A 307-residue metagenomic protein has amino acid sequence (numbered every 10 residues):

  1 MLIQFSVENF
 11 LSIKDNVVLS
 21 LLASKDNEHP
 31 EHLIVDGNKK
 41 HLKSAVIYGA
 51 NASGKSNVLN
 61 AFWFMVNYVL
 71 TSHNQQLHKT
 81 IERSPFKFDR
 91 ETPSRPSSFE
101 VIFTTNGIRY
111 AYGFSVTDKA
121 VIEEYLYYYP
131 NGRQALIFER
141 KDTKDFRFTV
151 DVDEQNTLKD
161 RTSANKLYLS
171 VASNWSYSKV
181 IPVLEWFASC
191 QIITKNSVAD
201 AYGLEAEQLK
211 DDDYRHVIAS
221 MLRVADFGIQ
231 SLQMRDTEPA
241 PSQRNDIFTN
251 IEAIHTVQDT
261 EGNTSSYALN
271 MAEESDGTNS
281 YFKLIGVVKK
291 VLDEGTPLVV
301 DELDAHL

Functional and structural regions predicted by a protein language model:
L2-F64: Pre-Walker A-like glycine/lysine-rich segment at the N-terminus of P-loop NTPase domains
Q4, V18, S98-I102, A111-G113 (+1 more regions): Beta-strand secondary-structure signal
V7, V101-T105, Y128, H255-E261: Short acidic, glycine-rich loop/turn motifs
K14-N16, R109-A111, R133-A135, T264-A268: Short, mixed charged/polar active-site loops that provide acid/base catalysis or chelate metal/phosphate cofactors
V35-V46, A50, L59-Y112, T117-V121: Conserved P-loop NTP-binding catalytic core
S44-Y48, P241-L307: Conserved ABC ATPase signature
R83-R90, R235-R244: Beta-rich nucleic-acid/ligand-interaction surfaces
A111-P241: Electropositive, glycine-dotted interaction segments that contact anionic polymers or phosphate-rich ligands
